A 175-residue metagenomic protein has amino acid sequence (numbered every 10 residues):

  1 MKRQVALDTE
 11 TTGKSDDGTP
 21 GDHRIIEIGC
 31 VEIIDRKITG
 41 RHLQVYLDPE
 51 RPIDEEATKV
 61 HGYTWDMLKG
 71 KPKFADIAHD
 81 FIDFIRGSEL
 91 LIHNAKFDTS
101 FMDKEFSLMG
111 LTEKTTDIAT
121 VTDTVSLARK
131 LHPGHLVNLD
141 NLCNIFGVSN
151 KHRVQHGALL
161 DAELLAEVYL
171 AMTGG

Functional and structural regions predicted by a protein language model:
M1-A119, R129, V137-Q155: Conserved non-catalytic scaffold segment of RNase H-like nuclease domains
L160: Acidic donor-binding loop at a coil-to-helix junction in glycosyltransferase catalytic cores that engages
L170-G175: Acidic two-metal-ion nuclease catalytic site recognized across multiple nuclease folds, prominently DnaQ/RNase D-T
